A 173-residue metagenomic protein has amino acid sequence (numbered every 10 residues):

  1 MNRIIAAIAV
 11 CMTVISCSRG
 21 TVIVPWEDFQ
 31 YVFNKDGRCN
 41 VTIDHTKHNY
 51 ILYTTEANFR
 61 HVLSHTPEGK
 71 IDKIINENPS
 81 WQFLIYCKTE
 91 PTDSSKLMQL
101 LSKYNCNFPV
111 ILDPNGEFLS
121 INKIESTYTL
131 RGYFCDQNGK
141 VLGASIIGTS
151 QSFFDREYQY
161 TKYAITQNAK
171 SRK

Functional and structural regions predicted by a protein language model:
I4-V14: Sec-dependent N-terminal signal peptides
C17-D44, L63-T66: N-terminal "domain-start" segment that seeds a small globular fold
N40-H65, G69-I71: Short active-site neighborhood of thiol/selenol oxidoreductases, capturing the structured segment around
T54, I111, F134-C135: Hydrophobic beta-strand positions
E56-V62, P91-T92, G148-S150: Short acidic, S/G/P-rich loop/turn micro-motifs used as interaction or catalytic elements
S64-K103, E117-S120: Structural microenvironment flanking redox-active thiols in thiol-disulfide oxidoreductases
M98-R131: Short, internal strand/loop/helix patches that form the active-site neighborhood or redox-interaction surface
F134-K173: Thiol-/selenol-based redox modules, centered on thioredoxin-like and closely related oxidoreductase domains
